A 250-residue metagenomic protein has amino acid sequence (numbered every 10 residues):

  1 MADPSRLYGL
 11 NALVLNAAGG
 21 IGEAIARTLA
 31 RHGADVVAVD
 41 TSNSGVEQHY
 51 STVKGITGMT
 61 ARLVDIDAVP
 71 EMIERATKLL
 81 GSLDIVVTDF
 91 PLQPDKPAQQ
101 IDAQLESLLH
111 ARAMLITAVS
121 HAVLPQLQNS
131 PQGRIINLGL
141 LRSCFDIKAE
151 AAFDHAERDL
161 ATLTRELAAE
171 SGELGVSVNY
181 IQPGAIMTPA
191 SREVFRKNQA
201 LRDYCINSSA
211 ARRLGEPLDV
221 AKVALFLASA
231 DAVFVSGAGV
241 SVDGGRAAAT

Functional and structural regions predicted by a protein language model:
A2-D3, F145, L225, S236-T250: Short C-terminal tail/terminal secondary-structure segment of NAD(P)H-dependent dehydrogenase/reductase domains
A18-G19: Conserved glycine-rich cofactor-binding loop
P70, P91-S107, A149-A152, R192 (+1 more regions): Conserved mid-core segment of classical short-chain dehydrogenase/reductases
K78, D95, A111-S130, A168-A169 (+1 more regions): Amphipathic alpha-helical dimer-interface segment in Rossmann-like NAD(P)H-dependent oxidoreductases
Q99-A118, I136, F153, L160 (+1 more regions): Catalytic Tyr-X3-Lys loop
Q128, R134-E173, A185-I186: Catalytic loop of short-chain dehydrogenase/reductase
G172, S177, V235-G237: Short, small/polar-rich loop/turn modules that mediate ligand/substrate recognition or access, typified
E173, Y180, A185-S208, A249-T250: A glycine/serine/threonine-rich, flexible loop-to-helix segment that serves as the NAD(P) cofactor-binding "lid"
